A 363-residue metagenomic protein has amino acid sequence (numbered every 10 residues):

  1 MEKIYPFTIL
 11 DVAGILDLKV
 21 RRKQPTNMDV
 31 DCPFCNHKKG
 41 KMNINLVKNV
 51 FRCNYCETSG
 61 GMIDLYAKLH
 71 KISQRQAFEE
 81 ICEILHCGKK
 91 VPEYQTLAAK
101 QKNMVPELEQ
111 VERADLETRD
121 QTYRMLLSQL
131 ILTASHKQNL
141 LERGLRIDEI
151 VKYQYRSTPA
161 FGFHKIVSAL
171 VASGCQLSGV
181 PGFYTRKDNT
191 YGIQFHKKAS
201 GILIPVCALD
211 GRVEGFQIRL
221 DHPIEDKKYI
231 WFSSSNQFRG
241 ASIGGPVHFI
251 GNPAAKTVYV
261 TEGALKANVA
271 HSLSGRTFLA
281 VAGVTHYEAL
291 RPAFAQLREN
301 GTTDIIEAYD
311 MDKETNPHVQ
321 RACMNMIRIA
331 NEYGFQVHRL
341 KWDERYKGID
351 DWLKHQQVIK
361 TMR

Functional and structural regions predicted by a protein language model:
M1-F7, R52-E57, A255-V258, A264-R363: TOPRIM fold recognition
M1-N103, A160-G162: N-terminal structured subdomain of primase-like DNA metabolism proteins
A13, A67, C82, L141-E142 (+2 more regions): Residue-level preference for well-ordered alpha-helical positions
R21-K23, R143-S157, S274-H286: Short, well-structured beta-strand/strand-turn elements
C32, C53, Y66, L140 (+6 more regions): Terminal peptide-recognition signature
K38, R119, F163-G301: Phosphate-handling DNA/RNA-contact segment within nucleic-acid enzymes
Q76-K137: Conserved active-site segments centered on acidic
L130-C175: Tandem CBS (Cystathionine beta-synthase) repeat/Bateman regulatory domains
